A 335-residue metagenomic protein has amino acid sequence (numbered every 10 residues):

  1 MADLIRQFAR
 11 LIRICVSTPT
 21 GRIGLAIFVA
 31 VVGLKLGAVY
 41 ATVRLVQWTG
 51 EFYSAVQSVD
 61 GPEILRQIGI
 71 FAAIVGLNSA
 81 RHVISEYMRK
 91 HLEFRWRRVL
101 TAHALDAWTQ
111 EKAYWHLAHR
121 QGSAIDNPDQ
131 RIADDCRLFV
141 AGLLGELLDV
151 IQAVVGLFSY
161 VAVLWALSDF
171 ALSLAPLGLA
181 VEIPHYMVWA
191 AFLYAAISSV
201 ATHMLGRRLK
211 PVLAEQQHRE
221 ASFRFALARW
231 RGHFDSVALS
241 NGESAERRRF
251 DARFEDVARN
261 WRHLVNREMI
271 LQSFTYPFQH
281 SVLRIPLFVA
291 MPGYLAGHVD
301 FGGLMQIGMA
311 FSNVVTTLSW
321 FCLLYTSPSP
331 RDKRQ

Functional and structural regions predicted by a protein language model:
M1-Q47, E51-A72, S85-R89, W115-L157 (+4 more regions): Membrane-integrated ABC transporters
L34-S58, N78, V155-L177, L283-G297: Juxtamembrane "helix exit" motif at the C-terminal ends of alpha-helical transmembrane segments in multi-pass membrane
G37-A41, A73-R95, L144, L148-V155 (+5 more regions): Alpha-helical transmembrane segments of multi-pass membrane proteins
V46-G50, T101-L105, Y160, L164 (+6 more regions): Alpha-helical transmembrane segments of polytopic integral membrane proteins, especially the permease/helical cores
L92-A113: Membrane-interface amphipathic/juxtamembrane segments adjacent to transmembrane helices
L138-A141, P211-G232, A238-P286, T316 (+1 more regions): An intracellular "coupling" helix at the cytosolic face of ABC transporter transmembrane type-1 domains
V163-A196, T202, N266-S327: Helix-loop-helix
Y325-Q335: Single conserved hydrophobic/aromatic residue that forms the stacking wall/gate of nucleotide- or nucleobase-binding
